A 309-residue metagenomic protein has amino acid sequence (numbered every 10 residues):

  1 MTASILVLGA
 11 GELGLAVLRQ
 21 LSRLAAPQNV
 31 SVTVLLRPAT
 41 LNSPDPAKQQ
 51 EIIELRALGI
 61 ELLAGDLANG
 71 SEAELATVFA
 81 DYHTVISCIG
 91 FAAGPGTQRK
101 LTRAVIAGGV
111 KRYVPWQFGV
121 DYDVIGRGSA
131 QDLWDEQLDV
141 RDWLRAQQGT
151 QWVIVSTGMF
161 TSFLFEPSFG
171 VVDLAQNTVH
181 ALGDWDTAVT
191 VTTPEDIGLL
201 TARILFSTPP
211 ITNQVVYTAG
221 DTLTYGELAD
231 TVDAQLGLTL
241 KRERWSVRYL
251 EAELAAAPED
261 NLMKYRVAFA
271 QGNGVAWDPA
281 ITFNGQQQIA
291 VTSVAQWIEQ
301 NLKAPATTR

Functional and structural regions predicted by a protein language model:
M1-S4, R23-Q28, Q49-I53, A57 (+2 more regions): Eukaryotic N-terminal low-complexity, Ser/Thr- and Lys/Arg-rich leader segments that predominantly function as
T2-Q50, N69-E72, A92, G108 (+3 more regions): Oxidoreductase cofactor-interface core, primarily capturing Rossmann-like NAD(P)-dependent enzymes
S4, H83-T84, R112: Structural motif
S43-G108, Y122-I125: NAD(P)H-binding glycine-rich loop region in Rossmannoid oxidoreductase-like domains and their noncatalytic homologs
E61-L62, R112, Q151-W152: Hydrophobic beta-strand scaffold residues
A76, P194-A202, V291-E299: Short, amphipathic alpha-helical "lid/cap" segments that border enzyme active or binding sites
K111-Q117: Short beta-strand elements of ligand-binding domains
V247-R309: A hydrophobic C-terminal alpha-helical subdomain
